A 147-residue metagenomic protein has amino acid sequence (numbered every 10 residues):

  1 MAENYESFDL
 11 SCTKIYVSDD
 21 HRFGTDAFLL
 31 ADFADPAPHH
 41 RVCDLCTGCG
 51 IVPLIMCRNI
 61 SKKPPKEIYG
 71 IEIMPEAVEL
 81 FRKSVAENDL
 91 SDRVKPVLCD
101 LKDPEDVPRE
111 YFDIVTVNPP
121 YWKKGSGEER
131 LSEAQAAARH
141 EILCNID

Functional and structural regions predicted by a protein language model:
M1-P36: Class I SAM-dependent transferase core
D32-E128: Conserved SAM/SAH cofactor-binding pocket of Class I
P119-D147: Mobile active-site "lid"/loop adjacent to the S-adenosyl-L-methionine
